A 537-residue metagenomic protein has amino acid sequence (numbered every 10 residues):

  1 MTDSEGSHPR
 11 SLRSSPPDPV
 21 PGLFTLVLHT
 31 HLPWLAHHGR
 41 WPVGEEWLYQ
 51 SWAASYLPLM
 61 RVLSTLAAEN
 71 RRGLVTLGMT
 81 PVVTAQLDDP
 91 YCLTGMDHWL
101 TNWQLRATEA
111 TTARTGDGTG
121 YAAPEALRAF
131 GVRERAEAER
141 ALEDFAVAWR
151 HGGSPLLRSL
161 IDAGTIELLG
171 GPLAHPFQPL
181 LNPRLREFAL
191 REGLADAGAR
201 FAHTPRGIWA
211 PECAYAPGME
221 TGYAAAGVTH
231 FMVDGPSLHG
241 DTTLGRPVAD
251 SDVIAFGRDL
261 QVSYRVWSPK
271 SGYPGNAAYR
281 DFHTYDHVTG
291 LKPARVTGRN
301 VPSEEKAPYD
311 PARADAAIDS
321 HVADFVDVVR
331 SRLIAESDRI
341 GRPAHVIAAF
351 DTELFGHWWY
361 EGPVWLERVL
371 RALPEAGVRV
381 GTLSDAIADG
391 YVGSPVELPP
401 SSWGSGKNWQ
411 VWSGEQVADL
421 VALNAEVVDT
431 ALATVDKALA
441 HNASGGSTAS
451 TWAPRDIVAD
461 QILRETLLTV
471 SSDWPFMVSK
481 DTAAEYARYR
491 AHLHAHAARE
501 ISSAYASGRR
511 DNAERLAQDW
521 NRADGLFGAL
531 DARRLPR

Functional and structural regions predicted by a protein language model:
P19-V20, S64-R71, G152-L169, G198-F201 (+1 more regions): Acidic (Asp/Glu)-rich catalytic clusters
P19-V75, M79-R133, T242-R537: Active-site and substrate-binding clefts of carbohydrate-active enzymes
G78-V83, P172-A174, G207-A216, L383-A388: Short, solvent-exposed turn/loop segments enriched in Gly/Ser/Thr/Pro and often Arg
E137-I161: Alpha-helix-centered segments that form part of catalytic cores
G170-E192, D196: Glycine-rich phosphate-binding "P-loop"
R186-A210, D327-A349: CE4/NodB-like, metal-dependent polysaccharide N-deacetylase domain that modifies extracellular/periplasmic N-acetylated
P205-Y215, D351-F355, A483: Conserved short loop/turn motifs at secondary-structure junctions
M219-V228: Hydrophobic, small-residue-rich alpha-helical packing segments that form membrane-like cores
